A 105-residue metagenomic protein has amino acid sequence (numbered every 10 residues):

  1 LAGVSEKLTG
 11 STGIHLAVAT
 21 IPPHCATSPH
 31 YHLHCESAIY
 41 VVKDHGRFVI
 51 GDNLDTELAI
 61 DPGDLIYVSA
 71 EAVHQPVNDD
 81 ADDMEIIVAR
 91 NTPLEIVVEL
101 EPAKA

Functional and structural regions predicted by a protein language model:
L1-P29, C35: A short glycine-rich, His/Asp/Glu-containing loop-to-beta-strand
A2, L16-T20, A38, E57 (+2 more regions): Conserved hydrophobic/aromatic beta-strand scaffold that supports enzyme active sites
H15, Q75-A105: Double-stranded beta-helix
V18, Y31, V42, I50-D52 (+2 more regions): Residue-level recognition of conserved beta-strand positions in structured domain cores
P22, I60-D79, A89-N91: Conserved metal-binding segment of the jelly-roll/cupin
A26, C35-P62: A short beta-strand-loop-beta hairpin characteristic of the jelly-roll/cupin
H34, N53-L54, A72-V73, D82 (+1 more regions): A generic "binding-loop/recognition-motif" signal
